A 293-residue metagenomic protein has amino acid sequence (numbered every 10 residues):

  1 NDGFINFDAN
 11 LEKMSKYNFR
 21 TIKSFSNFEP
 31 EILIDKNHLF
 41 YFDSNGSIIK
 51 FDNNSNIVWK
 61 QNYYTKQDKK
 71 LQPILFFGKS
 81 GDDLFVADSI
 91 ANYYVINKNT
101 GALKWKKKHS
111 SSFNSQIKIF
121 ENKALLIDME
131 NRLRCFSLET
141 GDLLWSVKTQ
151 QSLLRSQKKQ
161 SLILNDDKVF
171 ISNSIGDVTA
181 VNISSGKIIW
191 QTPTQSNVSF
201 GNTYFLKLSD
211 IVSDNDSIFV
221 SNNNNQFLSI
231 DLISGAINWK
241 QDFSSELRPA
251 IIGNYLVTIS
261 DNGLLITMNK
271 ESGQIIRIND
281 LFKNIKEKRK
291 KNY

Functional and structural regions predicted by a protein language model:
N1-E12: Sequence/structural signature of beta-propeller modules and their immediately flanking N-terminal secretory/stalk
F4-N6, D43-V58: Beta-propeller domains
L11-L33, I57-S80, L103-E121, L143-D166 (+3 more regions): Extracytoplasmic beta-rich repeat domains
Y41-F42, A87, I127, S172 (+2 more regions): Residue-level marker for isolated small/hydroxyl-bearing positions within beta-strands of beta-sheet-rich domains
D52-N56, N97-G101, S137-G141, N182-G186 (+2 more regions): Short loop/turn segments that connect beta-strands within beta-propeller blades
